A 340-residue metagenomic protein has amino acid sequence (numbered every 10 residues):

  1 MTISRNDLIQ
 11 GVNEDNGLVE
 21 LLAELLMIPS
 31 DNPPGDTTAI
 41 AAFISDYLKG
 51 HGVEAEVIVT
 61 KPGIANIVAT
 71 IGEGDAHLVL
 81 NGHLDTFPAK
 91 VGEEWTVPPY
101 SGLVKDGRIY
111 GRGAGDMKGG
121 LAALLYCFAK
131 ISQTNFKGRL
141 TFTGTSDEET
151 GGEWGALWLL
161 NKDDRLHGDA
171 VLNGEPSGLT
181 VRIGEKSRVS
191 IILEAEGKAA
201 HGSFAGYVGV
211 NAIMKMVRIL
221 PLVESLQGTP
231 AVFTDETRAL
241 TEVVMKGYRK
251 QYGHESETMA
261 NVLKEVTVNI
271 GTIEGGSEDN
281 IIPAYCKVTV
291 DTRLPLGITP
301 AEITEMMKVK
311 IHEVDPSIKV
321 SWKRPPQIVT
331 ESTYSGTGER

Functional and structural regions predicted by a protein language model:
T2-N6, S30, S190-R340: Metal-dependent amide/peptide-bond hydrolase catalytic core, centered on the "pita-bread" metallohydrolase fold
T2-Y110, Q133-K137: Acidic/His- and Gly-rich active-site-bordering loop/insert found across diverse amide/peptide-bond hydrolases
N13, E94, T134, R182-R188 (+1 more regions): Short glycine/proline-enriched loop/turn "hinge" motifs that connect secondary-structure elements and lie
D31, H83-D85, T145-E149, P325: Active-site beta-loop-alpha junctions enriched in small/polar residues
A41, V53-E54, S177-L179, G275-E278: Short beta-turn/strand-loop junction motif enriched in small, turn-promoting residues
A42-K49, L125, S132, T304-D315 (+1 more regions): Class I S-adenosyl-L-methionine
D106-I109, A114-G115, G119-R249, A260-V266: Fold-level recognition of mixed alpha/beta catalytic cores in primary-metabolism enzymes, strongest
